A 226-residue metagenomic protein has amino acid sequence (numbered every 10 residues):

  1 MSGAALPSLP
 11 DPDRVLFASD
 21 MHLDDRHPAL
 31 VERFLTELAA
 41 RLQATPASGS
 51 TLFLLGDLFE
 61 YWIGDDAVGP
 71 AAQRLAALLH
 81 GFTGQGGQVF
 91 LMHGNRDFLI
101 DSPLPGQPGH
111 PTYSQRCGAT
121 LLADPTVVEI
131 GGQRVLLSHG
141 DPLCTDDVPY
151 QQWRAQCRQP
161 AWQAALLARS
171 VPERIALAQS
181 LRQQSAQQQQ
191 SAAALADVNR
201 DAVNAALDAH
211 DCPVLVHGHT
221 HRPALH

Functional and structural regions predicted by a protein language model:
S2, L6-R14, A18, L23-I130: Core catalytic region of metal-dependent phosphoesterases/phosphodiesterases, especially metallo-beta-lactamase-like
G3-A4, Q184-S185, D201, A205: Residue-level detector of intrinsically disordered, flexible termini and proteolytic processing junctions
T36, A40, A77, G81 (+6 more regions): Charged/polar, solvent-exposed surface patches and flexible loops
L38-L42, A76-L79, I100, R158 (+4 more regions): Short, surface-exposed, charged/polar-biased interaction segments
T45, S102-G106, A176-S180, D201 (+2 more regions): Short amphipathic alpha-helical patches
G69-G86, R158, S185-A193, L207-L215: N-terminal short leaders/motifs
H110-A123, R134-L136, D141, D146-Q152 (+1 more regions): Conserved beta-sheet core of the metallophosphoesterase superfamily
L137-N199: Active-site-proximal loop/helix segment associated with metal-binding centers of metalloenzymes
